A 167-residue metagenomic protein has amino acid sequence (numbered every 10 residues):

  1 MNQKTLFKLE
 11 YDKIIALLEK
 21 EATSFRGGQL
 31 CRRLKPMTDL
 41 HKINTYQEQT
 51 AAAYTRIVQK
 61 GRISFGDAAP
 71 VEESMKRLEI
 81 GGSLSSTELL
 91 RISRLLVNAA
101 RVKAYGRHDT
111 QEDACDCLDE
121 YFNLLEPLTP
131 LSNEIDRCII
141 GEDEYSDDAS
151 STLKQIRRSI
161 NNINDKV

Functional and structural regions predicted by a protein language model:
M1-D148, T152, I156: Conserved amphipathic alpha-helical "coupling/scaffold" segments that transmit conformational changes between domains
L153-V167: Extended, Lys/Arg-enriched charged tracts that mediate electrostatic binding to polyanionic substrates
